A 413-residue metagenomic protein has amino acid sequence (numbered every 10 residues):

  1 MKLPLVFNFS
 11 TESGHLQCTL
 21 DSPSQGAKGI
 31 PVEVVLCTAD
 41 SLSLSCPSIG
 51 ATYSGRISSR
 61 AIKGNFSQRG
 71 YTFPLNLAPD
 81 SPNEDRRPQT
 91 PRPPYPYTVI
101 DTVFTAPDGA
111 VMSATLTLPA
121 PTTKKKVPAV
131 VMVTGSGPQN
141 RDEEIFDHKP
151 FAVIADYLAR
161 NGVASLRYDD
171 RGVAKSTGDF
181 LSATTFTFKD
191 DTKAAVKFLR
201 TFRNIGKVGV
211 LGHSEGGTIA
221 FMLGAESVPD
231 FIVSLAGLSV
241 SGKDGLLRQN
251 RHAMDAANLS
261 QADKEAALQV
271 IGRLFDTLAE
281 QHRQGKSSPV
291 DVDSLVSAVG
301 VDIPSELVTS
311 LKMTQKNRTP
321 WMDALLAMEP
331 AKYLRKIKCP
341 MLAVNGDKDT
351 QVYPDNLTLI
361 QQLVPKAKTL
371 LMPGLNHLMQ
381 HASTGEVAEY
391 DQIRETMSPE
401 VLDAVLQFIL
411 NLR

Functional and structural regions predicted by a protein language model:
M1-I57, K63-F73, Q89: Central antiparallel beta-sheet cores of small beta-barrel/beta-sandwich binding domains
P82-K125: N-terminal cap/lid segment of alpha/beta-hydrolase-fold proteins
K125-S136: Short beta-strand element of the alpha/beta-hydrolase
E144-S165: Short amphipathic alpha-helix adjacent to the substrate-entry channel of hydrolases
L181-F202: Alpha/beta-hydrolase active-site loop
L235-A324, M328-K332: Accessory cap/linker subdomain of secreted extracellular hydrolases
I337, A343-N345: Short beta-strand/loop motif that positions the catalytic acidic residue of the alpha/beta-hydrolase fold
L375-M379, S383-R413: Catalytic active-site module of serine/aspartate enzymes centered on a nucleophile-bearing elbow/loop
